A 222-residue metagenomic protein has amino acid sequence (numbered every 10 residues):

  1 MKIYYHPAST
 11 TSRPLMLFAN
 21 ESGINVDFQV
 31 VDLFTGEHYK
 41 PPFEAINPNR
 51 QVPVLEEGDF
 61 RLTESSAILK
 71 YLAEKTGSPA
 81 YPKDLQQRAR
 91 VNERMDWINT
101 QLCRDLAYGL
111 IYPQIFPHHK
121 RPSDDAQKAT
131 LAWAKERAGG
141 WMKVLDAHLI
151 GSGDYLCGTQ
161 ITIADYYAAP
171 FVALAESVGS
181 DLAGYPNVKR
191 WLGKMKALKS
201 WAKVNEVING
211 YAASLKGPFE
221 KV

Functional and structural regions predicted by a protein language model:
M1-A129, V222: GST-like domain detector, emphasizing the conserved glutathione-binding G-site in the N-terminal thioredoxin-like
H6, D32, I163, I208-Y211: Short, solvent-exposed turn/loop segments enriched in Gly/Ser/Thr/Pro and often Arg
R13, G36, L192, A212-A213: Generic structural signal for helix capping and beta-alpha/helix-loop junctions
R94, I98-A197: GST-like fold's C-terminal all-alpha helical module
S200-W201: Juxtamembrane membrane-interface segments at transmembrane alpha-helix termini
V204: Charged phosphate-binding loop/patch that engages nucleotide di/tri-phosphates or the phosphate backbone of nucleic
I208-V222: Acidic/histidine-enriched, glycine/proline-rich intrinsically disordered or flexible terminal extensions
